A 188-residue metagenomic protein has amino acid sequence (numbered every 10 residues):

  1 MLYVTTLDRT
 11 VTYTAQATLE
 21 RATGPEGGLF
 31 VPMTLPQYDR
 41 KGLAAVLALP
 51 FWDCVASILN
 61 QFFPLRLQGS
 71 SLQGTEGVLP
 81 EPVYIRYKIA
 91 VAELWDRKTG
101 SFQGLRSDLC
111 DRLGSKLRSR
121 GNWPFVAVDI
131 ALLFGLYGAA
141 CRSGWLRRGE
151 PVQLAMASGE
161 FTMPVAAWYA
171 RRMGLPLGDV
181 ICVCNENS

Functional and structural regions predicted by a protein language model:
M1-S188: PLP-dependent amino-acid enzyme catalytic core
